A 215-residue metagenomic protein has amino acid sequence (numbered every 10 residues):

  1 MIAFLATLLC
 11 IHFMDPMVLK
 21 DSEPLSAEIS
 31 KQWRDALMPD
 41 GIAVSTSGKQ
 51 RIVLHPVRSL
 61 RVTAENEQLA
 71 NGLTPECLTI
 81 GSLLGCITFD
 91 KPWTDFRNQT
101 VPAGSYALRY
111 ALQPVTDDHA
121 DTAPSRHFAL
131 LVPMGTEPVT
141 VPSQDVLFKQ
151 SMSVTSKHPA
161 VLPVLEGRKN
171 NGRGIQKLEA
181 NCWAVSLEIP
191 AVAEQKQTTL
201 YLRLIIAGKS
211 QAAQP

Functional and structural regions predicted by a protein language model:
I2-C10: Sec-dependent N-terminal signal peptides
I11-P75, L131-P215: Primarily secretory-pathway and cell-envelope proteins
L54, A103-G104: Short capping micro-motif at the N-terminus of alpha-helices
L69-L73, L83-P92: N-terminal post-signal-peptidase region of extra-cytosolic proteins
V101, D121-L130: Mature extracellular/secreted ectodomains of secretory-pathway proteins
G104-A111: A short tyrosine-centered beta-strand micro-motif
P114-D118: Short beta-strands and strand-coil junctions in structured, solvent-facing domains, enriched
